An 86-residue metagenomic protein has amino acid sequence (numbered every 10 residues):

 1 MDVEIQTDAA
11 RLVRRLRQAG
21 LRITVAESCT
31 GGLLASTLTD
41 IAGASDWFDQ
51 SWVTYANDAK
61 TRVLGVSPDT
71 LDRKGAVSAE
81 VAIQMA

Functional and structural regions predicted by a protein language model:
M1-A86: Short alpha-helical segments enriched in small residues
